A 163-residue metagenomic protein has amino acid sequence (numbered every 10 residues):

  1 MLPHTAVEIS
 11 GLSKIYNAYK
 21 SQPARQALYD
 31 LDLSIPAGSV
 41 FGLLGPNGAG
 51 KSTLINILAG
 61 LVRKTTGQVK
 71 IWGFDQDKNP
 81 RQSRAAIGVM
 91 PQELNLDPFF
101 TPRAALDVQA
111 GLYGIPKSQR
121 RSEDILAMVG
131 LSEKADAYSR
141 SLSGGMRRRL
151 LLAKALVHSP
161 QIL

Functional and structural regions predicted by a protein language model:
P46-G50: Walker A (P-loop) phosphate-binding loop of ABC-type ATPase nucleotide-binding domains
A59: Helix-to-loop junction immediately C-terminal to a conserved catalytic motif
G67-D75, Q82-S83: Conserved ABC transporter NBD signature motif
D107, G111-K134: Conserved ABC ATPase "signature" region
L152: Hydrophobic anchor residue at the start of the ABC signature
S159: Conserved catalytic motifs of ABC-family nucleotide-binding domains
